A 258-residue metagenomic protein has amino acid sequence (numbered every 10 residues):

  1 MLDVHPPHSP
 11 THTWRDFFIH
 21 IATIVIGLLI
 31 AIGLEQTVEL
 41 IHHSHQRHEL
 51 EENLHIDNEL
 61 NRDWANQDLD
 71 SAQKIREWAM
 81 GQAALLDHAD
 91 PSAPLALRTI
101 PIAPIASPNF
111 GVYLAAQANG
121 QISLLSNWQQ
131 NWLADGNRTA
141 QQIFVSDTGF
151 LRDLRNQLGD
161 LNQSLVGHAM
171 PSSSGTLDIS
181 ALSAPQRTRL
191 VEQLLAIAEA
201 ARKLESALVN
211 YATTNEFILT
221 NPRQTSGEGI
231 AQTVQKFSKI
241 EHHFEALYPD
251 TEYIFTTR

Functional and structural regions predicted by a protein language model:
M1-R15, Q36-R258: Long, hydrophobic alpha-helical segments that serve as membrane-spanning/inserting helices
H20-L34: Hydrophobic membrane-insertion alpha-helices, especially the h-region of bacterial N-terminal signal peptides
